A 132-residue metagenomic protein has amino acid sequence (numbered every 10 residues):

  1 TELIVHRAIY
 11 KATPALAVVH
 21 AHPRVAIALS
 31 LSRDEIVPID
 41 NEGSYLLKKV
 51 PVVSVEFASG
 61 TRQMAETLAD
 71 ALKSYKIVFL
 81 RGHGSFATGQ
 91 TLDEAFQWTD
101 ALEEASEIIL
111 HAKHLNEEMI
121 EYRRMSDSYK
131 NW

Functional and structural regions predicted by a protein language model:
T1-W132: Glycine-rich flexible loops
